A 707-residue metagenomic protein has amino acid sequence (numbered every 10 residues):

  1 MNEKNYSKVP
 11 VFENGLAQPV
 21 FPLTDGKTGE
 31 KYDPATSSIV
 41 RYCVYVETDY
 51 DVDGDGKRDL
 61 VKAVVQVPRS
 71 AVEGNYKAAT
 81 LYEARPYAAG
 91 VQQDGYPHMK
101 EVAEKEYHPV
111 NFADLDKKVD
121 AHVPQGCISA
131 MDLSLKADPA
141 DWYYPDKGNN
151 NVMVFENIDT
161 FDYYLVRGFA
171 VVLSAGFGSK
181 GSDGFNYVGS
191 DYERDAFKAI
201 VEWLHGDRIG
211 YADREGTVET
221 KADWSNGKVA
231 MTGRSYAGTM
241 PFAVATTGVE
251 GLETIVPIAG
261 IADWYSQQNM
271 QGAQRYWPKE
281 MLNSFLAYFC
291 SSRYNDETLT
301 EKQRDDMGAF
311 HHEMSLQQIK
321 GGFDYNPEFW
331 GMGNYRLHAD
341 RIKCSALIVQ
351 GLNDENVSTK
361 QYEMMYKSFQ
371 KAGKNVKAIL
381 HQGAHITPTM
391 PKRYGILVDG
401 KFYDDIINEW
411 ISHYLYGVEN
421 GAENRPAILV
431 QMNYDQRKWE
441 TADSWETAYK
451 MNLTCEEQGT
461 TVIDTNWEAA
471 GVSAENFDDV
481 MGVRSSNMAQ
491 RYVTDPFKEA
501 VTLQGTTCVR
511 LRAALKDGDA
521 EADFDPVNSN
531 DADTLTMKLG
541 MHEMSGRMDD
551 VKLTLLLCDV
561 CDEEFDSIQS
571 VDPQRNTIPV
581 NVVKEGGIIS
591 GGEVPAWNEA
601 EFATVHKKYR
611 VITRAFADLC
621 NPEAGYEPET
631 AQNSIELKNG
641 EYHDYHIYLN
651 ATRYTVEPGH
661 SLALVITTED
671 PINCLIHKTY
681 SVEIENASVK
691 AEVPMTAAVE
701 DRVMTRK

Functional and structural regions predicted by a protein language model:
N2-Y32, D51-V52, G56-R58, P86 (+9 more regions): Accessory cap/linker subdomain of secreted extracellular hydrolases
N5-A17, T24-Y32, T48-D49, D53 (+2 more regions): Glycine/threonine-rich phosphate-binding loop and adjacent beta-strand/alpha-helix elements that clamp
K57-V72, T80: A short loop-to-beta-strand scaffold at the N-terminal edge of the catalytic core in hydrolase folds
Y76-P86, L662: Short beta-strand element of the alpha/beta-hydrolase
T80, L165-V172, K377: A fold-wide structural signal in alpha/beta-hydrolase
I342, I348-Q350, D354: Short beta-strand/loop motif that positions the catalytic acidic residue of the alpha/beta-hydrolase fold
E355-Y362: Conserved alpha/beta-hydrolase "acid-adjacent" motif
Q370-P388: Catalytic histidine neighborhood in serine/cysteine hydrolases with alpha/beta-hydrolase-type architecture
